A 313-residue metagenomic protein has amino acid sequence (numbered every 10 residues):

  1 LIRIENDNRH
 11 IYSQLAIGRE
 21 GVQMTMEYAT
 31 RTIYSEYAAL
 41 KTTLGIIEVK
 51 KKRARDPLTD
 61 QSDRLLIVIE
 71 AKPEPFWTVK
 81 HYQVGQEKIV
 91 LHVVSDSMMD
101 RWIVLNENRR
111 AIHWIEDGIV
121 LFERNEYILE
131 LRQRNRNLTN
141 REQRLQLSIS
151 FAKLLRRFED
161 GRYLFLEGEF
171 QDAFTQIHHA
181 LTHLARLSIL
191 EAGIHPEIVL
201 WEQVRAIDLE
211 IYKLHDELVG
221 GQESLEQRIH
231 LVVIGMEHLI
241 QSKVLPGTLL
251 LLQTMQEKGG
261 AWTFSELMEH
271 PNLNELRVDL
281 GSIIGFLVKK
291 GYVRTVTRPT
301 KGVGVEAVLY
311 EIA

Functional and structural regions predicted by a protein language model:
L1, V22-Y28, V305-A313: Short amphipathic alpha-helical segments
L1-Q23: N-terminal amphipathic/basic-hydrophobic helices that include classical n-h-c signal peptides and signal-anchor
G18-S62, L66-E116: Metal-dependent nucleotidyltransferase catalytic core
M24, N108-E126, E130-L138, L214-H238 (+1 more regions): Solvent-exposed, charged interface segments at domain starts and junctions
Y28, Y82-E167: Conserved NTP/Mg2+-binding pocket subregion across the NTase superfamily
R31-S35, G118-Y127, H195-L200: Short N-terminal helix-initiation segments at or just after the protein's N-terminus
L145-P299, I312-A313: Conserved nucleotidyltransferase catalytic core and NTase-mimicking acidic/glycine-rich helix/loop elements in nucleic
T297-A307: Short, Lys/Arg-rich nucleic-acid/phosphate-binding segment
